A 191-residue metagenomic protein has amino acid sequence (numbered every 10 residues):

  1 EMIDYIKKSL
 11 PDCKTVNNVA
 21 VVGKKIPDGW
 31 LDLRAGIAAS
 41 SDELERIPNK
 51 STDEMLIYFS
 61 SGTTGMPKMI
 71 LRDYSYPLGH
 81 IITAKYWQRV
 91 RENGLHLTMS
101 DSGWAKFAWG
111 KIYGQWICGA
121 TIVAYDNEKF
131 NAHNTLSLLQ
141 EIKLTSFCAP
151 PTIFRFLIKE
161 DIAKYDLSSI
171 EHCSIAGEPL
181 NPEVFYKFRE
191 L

Functional and structural regions predicted by a protein language model:
E1-A35: Structural core segment of the AMP-binding/adenylate-forming
E1-S9, K25, Y125-N127, Q140 (+1 more regions): Adenylate-forming
C13-V19, A120, S168-E171: A short helix->loop->beta-strand "cap" motif at the edges of active sites that frequently abuts
V21, P27, I37-F59, M66 (+2 more regions): Conserved pre-ATP/AMP-binding loop-to-beta segment of ANL
E54, S60-T63, H96, L139 (+3 more regions): Conserved S/T- and glycine-rich ATP-binding loop of Class I adenylate-forming
T63, G119, G177: Conserved G/P- and acidic residue-centered "switch" motifs that form tight phosphate/ATP-binding loops in soluble
L78-L95, M99-T145, E160: Conserved AMP-binding/adenylation subdomain of ANL enzymes
